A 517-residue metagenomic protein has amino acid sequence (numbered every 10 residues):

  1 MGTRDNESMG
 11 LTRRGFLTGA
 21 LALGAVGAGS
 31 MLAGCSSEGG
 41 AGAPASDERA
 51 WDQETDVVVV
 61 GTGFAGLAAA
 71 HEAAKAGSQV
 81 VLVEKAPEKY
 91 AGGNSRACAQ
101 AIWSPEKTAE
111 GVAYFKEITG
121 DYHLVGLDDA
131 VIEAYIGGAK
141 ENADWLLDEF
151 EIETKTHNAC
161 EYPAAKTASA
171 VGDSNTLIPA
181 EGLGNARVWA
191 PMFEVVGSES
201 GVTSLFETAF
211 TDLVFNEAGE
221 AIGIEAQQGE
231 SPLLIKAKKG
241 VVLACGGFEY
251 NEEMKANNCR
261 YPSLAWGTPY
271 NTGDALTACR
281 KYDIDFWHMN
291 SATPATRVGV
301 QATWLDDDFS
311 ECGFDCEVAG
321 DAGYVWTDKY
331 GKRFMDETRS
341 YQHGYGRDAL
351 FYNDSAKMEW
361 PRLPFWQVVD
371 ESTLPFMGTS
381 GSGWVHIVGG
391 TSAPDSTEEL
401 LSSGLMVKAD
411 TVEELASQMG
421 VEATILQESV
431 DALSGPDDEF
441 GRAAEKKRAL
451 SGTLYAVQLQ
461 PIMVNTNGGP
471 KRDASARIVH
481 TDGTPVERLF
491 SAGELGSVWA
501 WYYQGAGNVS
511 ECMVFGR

Functional and structural regions predicted by a protein language model:
M1-T12, A22-S30: N-terminal secretory signal peptides
W51-G63: Beta1/beta-strand and adjacent pyrophosphate-binding region of the FAD-binding site in flavoprotein oxidoreductases
Q53-T55, S231-G240: Core beta-strand elements of the Rossmann-like FAD/NAD(P) dinucleotide-binding domain in flavoenzyme oxidoreductases
S78-N94: Glycine-rich FAD pyrophosphate-binding loop
G137-P232, E252, G299, G435-S451: Conserved redox-cofactor binding core of oxidoreductases
K236-A302, V509, F515: Glycine-rich loop(s) and the adjacent beta-strand/alpha-helix scaffold that form part
L276-A278, D285-Q418: An anion/pyrophosphate-binding glycine-rich loop and adjacent beta-alpha core in soluble alpha-beta enzymes
I425-W499, Y503: A glycine-rich dinucleotide-binding beta-alpha-beta segment and adjacent secondary-structure elements that constitute
